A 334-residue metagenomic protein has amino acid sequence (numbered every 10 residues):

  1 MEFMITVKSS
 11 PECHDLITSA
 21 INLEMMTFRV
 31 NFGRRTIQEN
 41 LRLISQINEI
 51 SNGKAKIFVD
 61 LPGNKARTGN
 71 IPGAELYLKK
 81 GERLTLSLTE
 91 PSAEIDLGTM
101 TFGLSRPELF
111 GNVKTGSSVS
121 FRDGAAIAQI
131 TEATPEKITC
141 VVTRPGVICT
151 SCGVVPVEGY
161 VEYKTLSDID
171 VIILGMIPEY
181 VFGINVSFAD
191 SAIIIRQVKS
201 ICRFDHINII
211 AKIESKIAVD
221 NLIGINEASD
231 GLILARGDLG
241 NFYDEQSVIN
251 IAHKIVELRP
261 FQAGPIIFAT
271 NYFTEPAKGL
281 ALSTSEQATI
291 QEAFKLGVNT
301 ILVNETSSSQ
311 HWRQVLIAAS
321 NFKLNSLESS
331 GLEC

Functional and structural regions predicted by a protein language model:
M1-C334: Non-catalytic helical/linker scaffolds that mediate oligomerization, partner binding, and domain coupling around large
